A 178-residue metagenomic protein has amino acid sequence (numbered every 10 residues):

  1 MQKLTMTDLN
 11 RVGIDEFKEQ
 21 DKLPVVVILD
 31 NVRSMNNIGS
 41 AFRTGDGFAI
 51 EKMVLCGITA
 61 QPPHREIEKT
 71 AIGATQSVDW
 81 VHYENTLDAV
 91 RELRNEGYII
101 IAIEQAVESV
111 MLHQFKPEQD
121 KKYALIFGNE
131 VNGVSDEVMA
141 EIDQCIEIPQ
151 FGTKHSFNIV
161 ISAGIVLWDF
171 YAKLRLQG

Functional and structural regions predicted by a protein language model:
M1-G178: Post-transcriptional modification and biogenesis factors for structured RNAs of the translation apparatus
